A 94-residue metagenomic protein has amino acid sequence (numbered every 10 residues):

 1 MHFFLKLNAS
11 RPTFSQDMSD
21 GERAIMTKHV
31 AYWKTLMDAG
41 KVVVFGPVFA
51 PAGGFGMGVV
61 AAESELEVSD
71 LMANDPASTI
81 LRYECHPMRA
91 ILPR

Functional and structural regions predicted by a protein language model:
M1-R94: Conserved, structured core segments of small domains
